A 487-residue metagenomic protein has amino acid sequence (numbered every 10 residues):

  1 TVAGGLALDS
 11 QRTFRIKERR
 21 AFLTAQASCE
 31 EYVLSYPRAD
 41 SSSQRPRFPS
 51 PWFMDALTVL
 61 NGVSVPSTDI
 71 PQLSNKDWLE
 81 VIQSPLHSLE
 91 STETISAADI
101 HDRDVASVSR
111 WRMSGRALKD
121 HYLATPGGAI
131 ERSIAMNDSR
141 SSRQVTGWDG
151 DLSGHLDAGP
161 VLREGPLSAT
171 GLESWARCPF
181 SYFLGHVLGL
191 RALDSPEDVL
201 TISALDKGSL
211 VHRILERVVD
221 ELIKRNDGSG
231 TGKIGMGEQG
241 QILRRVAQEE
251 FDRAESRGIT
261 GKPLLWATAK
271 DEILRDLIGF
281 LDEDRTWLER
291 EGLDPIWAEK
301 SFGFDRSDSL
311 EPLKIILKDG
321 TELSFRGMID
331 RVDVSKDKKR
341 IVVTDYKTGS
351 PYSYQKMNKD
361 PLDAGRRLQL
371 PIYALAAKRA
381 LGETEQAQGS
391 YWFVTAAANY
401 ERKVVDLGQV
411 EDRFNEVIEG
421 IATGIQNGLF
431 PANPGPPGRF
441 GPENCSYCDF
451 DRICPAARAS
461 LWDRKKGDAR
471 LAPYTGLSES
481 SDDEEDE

Functional and structural regions predicted by a protein language model:
T1-T475, D486-E487: Anion-coordinating catalytic cores for phosphoryl-, nucleotidyl-, and glycosidic chemistry
S481-D482: Helix-loop junction hotspots and adjacent acidic micro-motifs that serve as functional foci
